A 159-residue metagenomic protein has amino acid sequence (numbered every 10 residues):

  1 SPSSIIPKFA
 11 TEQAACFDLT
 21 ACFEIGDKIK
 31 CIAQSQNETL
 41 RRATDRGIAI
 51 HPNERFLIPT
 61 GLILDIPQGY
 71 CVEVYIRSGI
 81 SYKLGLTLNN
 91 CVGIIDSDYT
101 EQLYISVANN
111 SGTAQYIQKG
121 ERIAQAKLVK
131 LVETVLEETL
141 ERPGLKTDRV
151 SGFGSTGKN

Functional and structural regions predicted by a protein language model:
S1-N159: DUTPase catalytic domain/fold
